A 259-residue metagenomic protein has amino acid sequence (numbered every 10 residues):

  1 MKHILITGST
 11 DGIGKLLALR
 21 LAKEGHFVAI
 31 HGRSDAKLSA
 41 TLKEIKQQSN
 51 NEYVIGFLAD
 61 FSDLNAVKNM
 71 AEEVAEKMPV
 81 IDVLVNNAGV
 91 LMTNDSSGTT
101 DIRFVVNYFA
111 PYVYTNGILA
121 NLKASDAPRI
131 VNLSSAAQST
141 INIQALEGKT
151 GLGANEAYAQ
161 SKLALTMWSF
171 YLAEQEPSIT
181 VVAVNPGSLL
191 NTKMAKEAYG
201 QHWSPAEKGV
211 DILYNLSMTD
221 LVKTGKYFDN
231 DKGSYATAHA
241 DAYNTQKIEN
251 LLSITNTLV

Functional and structural regions predicted by a protein language model:
M1-H31: Canonical Rossmann dinucleotide-binding motif of NAD(H)/NADP(H)-dependent dehydrogenases/reductases, specifically
H3-I6, L84-V85, I130: Conserved hydrophobic beta-strands of the Rossmann-like cofactor-binding core in SDR/related NAD(P)H-dependent
L19, Y112, L163-F170, E174 (+1 more regions): Conserved active-site helix of classical SDR/Rossmann-fold NAD(P)-dependent CH-OH oxidoreductases
D35, F57-E72: The beta1-alpha1 cofactor-binding region of Rossmann-like NAD(H)/NADP(H)-dependent oxidoreductases
S49-I55, E73-N86, M92-S97: A glycine-rich helix->loop->beta "capping" turn within Rossmann-like NAD(P)(H)-dependent oxidoreductase domains
G89-S96, F104, K123, A127-S178 (+1 more regions): Catalytic loop of short-chain dehydrogenase/reductase
Y108-F109: Ankyrin-repeat alpha-helix packing hotspot
Q201-H239, Y243-S253, T257: C-terminal helical subdomain
